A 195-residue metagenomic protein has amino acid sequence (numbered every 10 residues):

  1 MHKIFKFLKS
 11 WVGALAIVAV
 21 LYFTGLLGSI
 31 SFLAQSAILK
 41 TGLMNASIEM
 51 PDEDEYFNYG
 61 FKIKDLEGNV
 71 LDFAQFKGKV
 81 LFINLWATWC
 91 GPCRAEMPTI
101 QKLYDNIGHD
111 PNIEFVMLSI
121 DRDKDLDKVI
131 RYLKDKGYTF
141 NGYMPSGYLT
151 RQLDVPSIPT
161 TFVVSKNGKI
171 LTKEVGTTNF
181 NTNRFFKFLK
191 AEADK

Functional and structural regions predicted by a protein language model:
K9-L26: Hydrophobic membrane-insertion alpha-helices, especially the h-region of bacterial N-terminal signal peptides
L26-G60: N-proximal helix/coil linker or "cap" segments that precede and/or mark the start of modular domains
E55, G60-L81, Y104-I107: A short beta-strand-turn-helix
K77, L85-K102: Conserved redox-active cysteine motifs that mediate thiol-disulfide chemistry, especially di-cysteine Cys-X(1-2)-Cys
A95-K136, P145-Q152: Structural microenvironment flanking redox-active thiols in thiol-disulfide oxidoreductases
I130-N167, V175: Short, internal strand/loop/helix patches that form the active-site neighborhood or redox-interaction surface
V163-K195: Thiol-/selenol-based redox modules, centered on thioredoxin-like and closely related oxidoreductase domains
